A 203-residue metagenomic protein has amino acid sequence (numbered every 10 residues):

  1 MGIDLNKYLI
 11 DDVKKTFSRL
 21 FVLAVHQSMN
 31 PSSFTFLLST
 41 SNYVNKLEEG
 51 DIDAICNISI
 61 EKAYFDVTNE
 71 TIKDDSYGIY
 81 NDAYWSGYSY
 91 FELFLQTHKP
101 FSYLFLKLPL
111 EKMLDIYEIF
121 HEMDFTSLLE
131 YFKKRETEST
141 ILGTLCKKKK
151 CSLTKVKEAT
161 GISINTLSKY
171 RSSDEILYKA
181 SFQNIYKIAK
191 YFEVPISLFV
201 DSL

Functional and structural regions predicted by a protein language model:
I3-D66: N-terminal interaction modules that seed assembly of large macromolecular complexes
L23, S152-E158: Short alpha-helical "recognition helix" segments of helix-turn-helix
G50, G161-K179: Recognition helix of helix-turn-helix/homeodomain-like DNA-binding domains that insert into the DNA major groove
Y64-T71, F182-L198: DNA major-groove recognition helix of helix-turn-helix/homeodomain DNA-binding modules
L128-S152: A short, Lys/Arg-rich alpha-helix, primarily the initiator
S152, S163-T166, S181, P195: Short coil turns linking two alpha-helices in DNA-binding domains
V156, L167-Y170, F199: Conserved hydrophobic/aromatic packing and binding residues within compact polymer-binding modules
R171-D174, F192, V200-L203: DNA major-groove recognition helix of helix-turn-helix
